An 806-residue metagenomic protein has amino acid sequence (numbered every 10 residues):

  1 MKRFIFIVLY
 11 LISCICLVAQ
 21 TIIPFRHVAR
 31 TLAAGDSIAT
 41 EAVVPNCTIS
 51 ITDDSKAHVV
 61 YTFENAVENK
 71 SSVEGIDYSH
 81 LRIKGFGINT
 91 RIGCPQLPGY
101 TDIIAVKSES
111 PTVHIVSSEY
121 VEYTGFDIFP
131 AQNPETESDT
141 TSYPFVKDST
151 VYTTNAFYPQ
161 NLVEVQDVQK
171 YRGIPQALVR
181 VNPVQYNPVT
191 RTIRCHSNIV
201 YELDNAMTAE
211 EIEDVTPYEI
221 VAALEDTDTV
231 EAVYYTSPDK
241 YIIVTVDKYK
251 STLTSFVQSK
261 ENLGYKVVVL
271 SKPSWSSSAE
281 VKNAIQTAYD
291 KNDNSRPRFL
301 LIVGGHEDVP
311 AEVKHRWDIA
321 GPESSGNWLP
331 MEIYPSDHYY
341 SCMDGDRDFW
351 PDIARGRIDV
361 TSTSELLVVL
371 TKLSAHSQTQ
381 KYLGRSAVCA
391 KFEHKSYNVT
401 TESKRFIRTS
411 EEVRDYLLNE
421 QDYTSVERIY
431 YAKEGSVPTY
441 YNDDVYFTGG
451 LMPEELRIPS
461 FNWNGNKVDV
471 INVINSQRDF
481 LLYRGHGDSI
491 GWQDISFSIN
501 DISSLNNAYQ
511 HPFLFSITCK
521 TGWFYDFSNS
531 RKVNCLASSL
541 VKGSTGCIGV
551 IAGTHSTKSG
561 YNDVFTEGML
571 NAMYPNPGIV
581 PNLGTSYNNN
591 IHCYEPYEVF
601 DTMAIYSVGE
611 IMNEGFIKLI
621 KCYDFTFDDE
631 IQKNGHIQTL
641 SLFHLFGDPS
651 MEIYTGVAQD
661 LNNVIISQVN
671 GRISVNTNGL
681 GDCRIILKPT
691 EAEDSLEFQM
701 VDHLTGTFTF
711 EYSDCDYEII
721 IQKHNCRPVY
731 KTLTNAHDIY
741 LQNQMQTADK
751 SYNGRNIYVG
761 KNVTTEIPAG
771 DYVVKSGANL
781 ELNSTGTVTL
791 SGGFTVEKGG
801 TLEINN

Functional and structural regions predicted by a protein language model:
A19-S274, E280-F299: Extracellular pro-sequences of secreted precursors
T136-T140, F145-N155, N161, D738-N806: Extracellular beta-helix/beta-solenoid repeat scaffolds
Y158-L162, Y171-P188, I193-H196, V215-V268 (+7 more regions): Active-site-adjacent structural elements in enzyme catalytic domains
A288-P322, F406-N529: Catalytic-core segments of thiol-dependent peptidases
E307, A390-F392, W523-A658: Active-site-proximal C-terminal subdomain of hydrolase catalytic domains
N327-A375, R484-M573, I579-L583: Catalytic cores of nucleophile-dependent amide-cleaving enzymes
D716-K723: A short, solvent-exposed beta-strand micro-motif common in secreted/extracellular proteins
H724-H737: Edge beta-strands of extracellular beta-sandwich domains
